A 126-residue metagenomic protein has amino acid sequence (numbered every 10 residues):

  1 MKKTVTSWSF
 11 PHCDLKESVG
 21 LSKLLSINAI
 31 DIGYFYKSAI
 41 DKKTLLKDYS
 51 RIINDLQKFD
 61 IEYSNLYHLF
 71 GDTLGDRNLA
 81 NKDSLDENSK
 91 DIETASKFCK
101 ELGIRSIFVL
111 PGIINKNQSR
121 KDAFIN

Functional and structural regions predicted by a protein language model:
K2-S7, I30-I32, Y63-H68, I107-V109: Hydrophobic faces of well-ordered beta-strands that scaffold small-molecule active sites in alpha/beta enzyme cores
T6-S7, I40-D41, D83-S84, A123: A generic structural signal for short
S7-C13: Short polar catalytic/cofactor-binding loops
F10, K43-T44, E87: Residues that cap or flank secondary-structure elements
L15-Y36, L102-G103: Catalytic domains of carbohydrate-active enzymes, especially glycoside hydrolases
E17, D55-F59, L74-N126: Active-site acidic/histidine proton-transfer and metal-coordination neighborhood in alpha/beta enzyme cores
D31-Q57, P111-Q118: Glycine-rich, proline-tolerant flexible connector loops at the mouths of alpha/beta enzymes
D48-F70, I125-N126: Alpha-helix-loop-beta-strand connector modules within alpha/beta enzyme cores
